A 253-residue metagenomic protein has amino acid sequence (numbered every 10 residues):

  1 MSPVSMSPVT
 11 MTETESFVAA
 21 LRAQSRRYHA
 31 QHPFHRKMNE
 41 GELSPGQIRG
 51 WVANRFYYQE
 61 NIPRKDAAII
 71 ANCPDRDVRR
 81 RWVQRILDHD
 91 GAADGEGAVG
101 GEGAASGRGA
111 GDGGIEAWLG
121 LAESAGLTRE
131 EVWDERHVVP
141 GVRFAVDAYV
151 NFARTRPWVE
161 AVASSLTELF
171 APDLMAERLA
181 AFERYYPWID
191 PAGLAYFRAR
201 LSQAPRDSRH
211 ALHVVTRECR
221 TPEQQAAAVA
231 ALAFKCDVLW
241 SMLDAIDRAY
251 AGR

Functional and structural regions predicted by a protein language model:
S7-R253: Non-heme di-metal
